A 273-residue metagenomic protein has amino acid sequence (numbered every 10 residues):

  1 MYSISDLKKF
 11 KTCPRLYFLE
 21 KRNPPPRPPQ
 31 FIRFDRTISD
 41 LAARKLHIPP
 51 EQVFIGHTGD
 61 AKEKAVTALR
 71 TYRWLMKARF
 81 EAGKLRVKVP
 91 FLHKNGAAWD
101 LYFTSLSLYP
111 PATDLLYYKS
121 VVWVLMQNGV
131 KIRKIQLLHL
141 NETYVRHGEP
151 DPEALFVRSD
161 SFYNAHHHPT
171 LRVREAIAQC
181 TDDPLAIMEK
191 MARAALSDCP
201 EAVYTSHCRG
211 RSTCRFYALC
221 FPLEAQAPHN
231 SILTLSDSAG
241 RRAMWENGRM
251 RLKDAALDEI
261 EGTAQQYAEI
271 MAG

Functional and structural regions predicted by a protein language model:
M1-A98, A112, R242-N247, L252-A256 (+1 more regions): Metal-dependent nuclease catalytic cores that hydrolyze phosphodiester bonds in DNA/RNA, characterized by
L7, K88, Y118, R211-F216: Short runs of predominantly hydrophobic/aromatic residues within well-ordered alpha helices that form helix-helix
C13, F91, V121, C214 (+1 more regions): A residue-level signal for conserved active-site and pocket-lining positions in enzyme catalytic cores
R22-P26, L46-E51, N128-I132, C220-A227: Short helix-capping/linker segments at secondary-structure and domain boundaries
P26-F34, K134-N141, A225-D237: Short alpha-helical "patches" and their helix-cap loops
D40, R44, K119, W123-M126 (+4 more regions): A broad, structural surface signal
F80-L185: Nucleic-acid nuclease catalytic cores
H166-G273: Cys/His-rich finger/ribbon microdomains and the adjacent scaffold used for macromolecule binding/structural
